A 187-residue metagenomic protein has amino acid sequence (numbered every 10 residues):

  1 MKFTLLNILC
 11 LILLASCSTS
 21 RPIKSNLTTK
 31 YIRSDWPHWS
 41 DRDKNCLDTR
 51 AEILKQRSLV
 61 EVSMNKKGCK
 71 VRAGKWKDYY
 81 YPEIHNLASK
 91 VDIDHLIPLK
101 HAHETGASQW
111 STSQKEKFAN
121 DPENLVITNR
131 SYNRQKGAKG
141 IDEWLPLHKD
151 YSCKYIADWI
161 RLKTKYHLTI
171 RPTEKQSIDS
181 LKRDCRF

Functional and structural regions predicted by a protein language model:
K2-C10: Sec-dependent signal peptide recognition, specifically the positively charged N-region followed immediately by
A15-S16: C-terminal motif of bacterial Sec signal peptides marking the signal peptidase cleavage site
S20-L47, E174: N-terminal module-boundary/linker segments of secreted carbohydrate-active enzymes
S25, L59-A73: A charge-rich, low-complexity, intrinsically flexible signal that marks solvent-exposed coils, linkers, repeats
D43-K44, E52-K55, L59: Extracytoplasmic c-type cytochrome modules immediately beyond a signal peptide or single-pass transmembrane anchor
V71, W76-F187: Domain-level detector of nuclease and nuclease-like folds in predominantly extracellular/periplasmic contexts
